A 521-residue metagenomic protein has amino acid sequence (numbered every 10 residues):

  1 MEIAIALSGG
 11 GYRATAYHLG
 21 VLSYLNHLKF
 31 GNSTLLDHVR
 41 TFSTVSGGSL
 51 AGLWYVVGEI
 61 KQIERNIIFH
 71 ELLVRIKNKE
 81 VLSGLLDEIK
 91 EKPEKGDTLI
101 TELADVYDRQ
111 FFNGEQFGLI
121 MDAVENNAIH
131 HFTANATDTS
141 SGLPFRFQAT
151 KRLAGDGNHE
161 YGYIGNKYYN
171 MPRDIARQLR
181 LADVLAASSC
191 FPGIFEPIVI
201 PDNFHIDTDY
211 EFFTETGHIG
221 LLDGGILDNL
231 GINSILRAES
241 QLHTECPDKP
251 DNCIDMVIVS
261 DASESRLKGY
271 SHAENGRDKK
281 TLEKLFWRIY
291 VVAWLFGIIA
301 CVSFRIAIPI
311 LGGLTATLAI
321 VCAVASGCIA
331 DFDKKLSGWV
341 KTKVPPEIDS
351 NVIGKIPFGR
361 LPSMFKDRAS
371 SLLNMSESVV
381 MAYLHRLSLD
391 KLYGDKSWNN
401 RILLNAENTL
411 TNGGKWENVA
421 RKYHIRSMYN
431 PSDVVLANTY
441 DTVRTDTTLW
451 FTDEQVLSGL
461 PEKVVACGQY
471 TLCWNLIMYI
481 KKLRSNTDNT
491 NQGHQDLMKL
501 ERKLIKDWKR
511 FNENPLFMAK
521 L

Functional and structural regions predicted by a protein language model:
M1-L521: Catalytic domains of lipid- and phosphate-ester/thioester hydrolases
